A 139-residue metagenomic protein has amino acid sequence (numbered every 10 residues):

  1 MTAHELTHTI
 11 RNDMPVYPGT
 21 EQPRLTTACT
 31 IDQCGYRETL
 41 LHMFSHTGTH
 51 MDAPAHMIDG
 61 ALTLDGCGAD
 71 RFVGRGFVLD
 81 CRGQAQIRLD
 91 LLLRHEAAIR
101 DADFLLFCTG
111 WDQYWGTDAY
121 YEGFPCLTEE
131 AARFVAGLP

Functional and structural regions predicted by a protein language model:
M1-P139: Active-/binding-site microenvironments in catalytic and ligand-binding cores
